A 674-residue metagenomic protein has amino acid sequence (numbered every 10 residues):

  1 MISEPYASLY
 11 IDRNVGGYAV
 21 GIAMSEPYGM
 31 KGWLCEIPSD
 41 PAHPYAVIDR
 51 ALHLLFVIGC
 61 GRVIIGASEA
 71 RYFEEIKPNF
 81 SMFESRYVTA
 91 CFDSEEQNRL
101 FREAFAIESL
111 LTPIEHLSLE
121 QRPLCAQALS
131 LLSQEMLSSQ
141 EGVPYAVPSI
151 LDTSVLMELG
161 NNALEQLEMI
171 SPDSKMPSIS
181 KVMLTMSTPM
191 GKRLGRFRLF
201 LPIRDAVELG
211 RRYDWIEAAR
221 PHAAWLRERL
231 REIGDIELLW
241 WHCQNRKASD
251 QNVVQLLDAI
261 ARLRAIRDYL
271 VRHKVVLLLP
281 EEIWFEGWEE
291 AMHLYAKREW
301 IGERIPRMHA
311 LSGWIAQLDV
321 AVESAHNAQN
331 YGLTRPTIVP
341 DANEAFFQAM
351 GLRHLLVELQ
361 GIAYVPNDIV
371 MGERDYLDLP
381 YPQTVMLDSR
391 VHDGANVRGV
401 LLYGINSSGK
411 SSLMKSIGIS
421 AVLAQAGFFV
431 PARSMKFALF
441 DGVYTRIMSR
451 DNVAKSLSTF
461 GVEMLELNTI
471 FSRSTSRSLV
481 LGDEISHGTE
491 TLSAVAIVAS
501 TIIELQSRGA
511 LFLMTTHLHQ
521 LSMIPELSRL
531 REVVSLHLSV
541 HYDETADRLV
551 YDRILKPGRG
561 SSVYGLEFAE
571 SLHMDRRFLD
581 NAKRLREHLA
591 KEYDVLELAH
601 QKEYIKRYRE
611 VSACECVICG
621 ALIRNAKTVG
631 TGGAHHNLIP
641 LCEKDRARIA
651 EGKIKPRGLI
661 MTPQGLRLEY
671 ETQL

Functional and structural regions predicted by a protein language model:
M1-S408, S412-V443, E466: Alpha-helical coupling/stalk and coiled-coil linker elements that connect catalytic or binding modules and transmit
P5, Y331-V595: ATPase nucleotide-binding head domains, primarily ABC-like/P-loop NTPase cores
A345, Q601-C614, A634-L638, I654: Short metal-coordination and nucleic-acid-contact micro-motifs, chiefly zinc-binding Cys/His arrays
D594-R607, I623-T628: Short Cys/His-rich Zn2+-coordinating modules
S612, C619, D645: Short Cys/His-rich metal-coordination motifs, predominantly Zn2+-binding knuckles/fingers
E615-P640: Histidine-centered nuclease catalytic patch
I623-T628, P656-L666: Short cysteine/histidine-rich metal-coordination sites, predominantly Zn2+-binding motifs
L638-P663: Short Cys/His-centered divalent metal-binding micro-motifs
